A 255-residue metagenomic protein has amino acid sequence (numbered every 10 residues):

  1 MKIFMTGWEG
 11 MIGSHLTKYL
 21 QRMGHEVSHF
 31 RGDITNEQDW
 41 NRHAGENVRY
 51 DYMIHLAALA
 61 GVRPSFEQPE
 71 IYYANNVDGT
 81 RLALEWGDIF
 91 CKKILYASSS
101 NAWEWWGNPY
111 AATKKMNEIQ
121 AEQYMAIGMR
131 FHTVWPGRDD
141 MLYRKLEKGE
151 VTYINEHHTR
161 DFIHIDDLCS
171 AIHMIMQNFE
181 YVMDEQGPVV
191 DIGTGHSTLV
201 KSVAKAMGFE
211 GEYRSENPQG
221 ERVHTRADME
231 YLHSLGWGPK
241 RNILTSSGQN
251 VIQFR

Functional and structural regions predicted by a protein language model:
I3-R22: N-terminal Rossmann NAD(P)H-binding glycine-rich loop of SDR-like oxidoreductase domains
T35, Q68-L82, N108, A112-T113 (+1 more regions): Glycine-rich NAD(P)-binding loop of the Rossmann-fold in SDR/ketoreductase-type enzymes
Q38, R42-N75, N101-E104: NAD(P)H-binding glycine-rich loop region in Rossmannoid oxidoreductase-like domains and their noncatalytic homologs
H55, R81-A111: Conserved Rossmann-fold NAD(P)-dependent oxidoreductase catalytic core, especially the SDR/UDP-sugar
G107-A111, K115, I119-M174, A206-M207: NAD(P)-dependent short-chain dehydrogenase/reductase
T133-V134, T152-Y153, H157-R160, I172 (+3 more regions): A recurrent short beta-strand within the Rossmann-like NAD(P)-dependent oxidoreductase core
G187-D191, T198-M229: C-terminal "lid/loop" region of Rossmann-like NAD(P)-dependent oxidoreductases
G238, N242-R255: Amphipathic terminal alpha-helices
